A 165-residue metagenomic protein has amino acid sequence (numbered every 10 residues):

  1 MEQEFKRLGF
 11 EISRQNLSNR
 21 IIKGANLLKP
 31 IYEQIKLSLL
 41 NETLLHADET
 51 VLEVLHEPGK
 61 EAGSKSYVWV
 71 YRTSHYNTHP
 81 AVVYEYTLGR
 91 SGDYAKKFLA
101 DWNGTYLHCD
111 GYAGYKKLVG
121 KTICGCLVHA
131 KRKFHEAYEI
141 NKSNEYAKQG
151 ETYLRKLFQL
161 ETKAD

Functional and structural regions predicted by a protein language model:
E2-D165: Catalytic center-proximal scaffold of phosphoryl-transfer enzymes
